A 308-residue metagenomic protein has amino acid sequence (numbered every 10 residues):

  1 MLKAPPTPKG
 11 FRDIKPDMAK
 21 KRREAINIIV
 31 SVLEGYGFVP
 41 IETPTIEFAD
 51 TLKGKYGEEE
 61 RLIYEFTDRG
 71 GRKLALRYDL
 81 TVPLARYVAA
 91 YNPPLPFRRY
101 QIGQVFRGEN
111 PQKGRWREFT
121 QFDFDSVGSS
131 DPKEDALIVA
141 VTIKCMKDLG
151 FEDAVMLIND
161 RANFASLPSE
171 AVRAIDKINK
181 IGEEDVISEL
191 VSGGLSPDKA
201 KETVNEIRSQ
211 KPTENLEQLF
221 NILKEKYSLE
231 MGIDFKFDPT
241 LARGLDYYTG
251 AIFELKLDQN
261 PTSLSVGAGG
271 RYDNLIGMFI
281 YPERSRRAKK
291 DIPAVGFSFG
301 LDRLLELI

Functional and structural regions predicted by a protein language model:
M1-A19: Auxiliary tRNA-acceptor-end handling modules of aminoacyl-tRNA synthetases
L2, P8, I26-G35, E42 (+2 more regions): Generic N-terminal leader/targeting and pre-domain segments
M18-Y36, E47-D50, D79-P93, R99-E152 (+1 more regions): Positively charged, Gly/Ser-enriched RNA/tRNA-binding surfaces
I41, T45-L74: Polyanion/phosphate-binding surface patch
P44-T45, M156-D160: Acidic carboxylate-rich catalytic motifs and surrounding loops in phosphoryl-/glycosyl-chemistry enzymes
K55-E59, E170-A171, A251-F253: Short low-complexity, flexible loop/linker segments enriched in glycine and/or proline with clustered acidic
R61-R69, S169-V191, L257-Q259: Acidic, His- and aromatic-enriched active-site or binding-groove loops in soluble protein domains that engage sugars
I158-S169: Short, conserved secondary-structure transition motifs
